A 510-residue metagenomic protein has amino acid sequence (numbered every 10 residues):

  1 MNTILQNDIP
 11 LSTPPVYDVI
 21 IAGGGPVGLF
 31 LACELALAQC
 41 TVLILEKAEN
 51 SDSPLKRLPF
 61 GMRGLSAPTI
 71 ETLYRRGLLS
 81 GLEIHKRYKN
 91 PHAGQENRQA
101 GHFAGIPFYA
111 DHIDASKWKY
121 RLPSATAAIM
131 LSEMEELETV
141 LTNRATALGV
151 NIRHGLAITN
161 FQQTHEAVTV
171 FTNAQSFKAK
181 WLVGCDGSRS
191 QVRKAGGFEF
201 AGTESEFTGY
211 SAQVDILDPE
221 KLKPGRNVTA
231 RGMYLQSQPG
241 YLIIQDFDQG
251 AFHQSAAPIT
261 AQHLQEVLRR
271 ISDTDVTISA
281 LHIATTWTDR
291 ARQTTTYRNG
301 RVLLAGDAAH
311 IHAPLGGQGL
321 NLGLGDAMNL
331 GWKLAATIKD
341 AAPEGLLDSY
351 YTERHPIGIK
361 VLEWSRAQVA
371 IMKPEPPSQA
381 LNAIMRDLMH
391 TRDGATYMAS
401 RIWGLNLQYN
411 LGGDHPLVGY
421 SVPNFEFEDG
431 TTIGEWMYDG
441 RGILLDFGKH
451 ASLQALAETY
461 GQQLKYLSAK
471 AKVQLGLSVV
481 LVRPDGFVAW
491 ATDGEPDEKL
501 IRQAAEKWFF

Functional and structural regions predicted by a protein language model:
M1-V19, E34-A38: Extreme N-terminal leader/targeting segments of oxidoreductases
P15-Y17, F171-W181, C185: Core beta-strand elements of the Rossmann-like FAD/NAD(P) dinucleotide-binding domain in flavoenzyme oxidoreductases
P26-A32, L141, G184, L281 (+6 more regions): Conserved mid-domain beta->alpha element of the FAD-binding
A36-M62: Glycine-rich FAD pyrophosphate-binding loop
P54-R144: Active-site-adjacent segment of FAD-dependent monooxygenases/related oxidoreductases
N143, W181, C185-D289: Conserved FAD-binding catalytic core of PHBH/FMO-like flavoproteins
H154-V168: A conserved short coil-to-beta-strand element within the FAD-binding core of flavoproteins
A336-G442, F447-K449, A489-E495, K499 (+1 more regions): C-terminal helical "tail/cap" subdomain of flavin- and related membrane-associated enzymes
